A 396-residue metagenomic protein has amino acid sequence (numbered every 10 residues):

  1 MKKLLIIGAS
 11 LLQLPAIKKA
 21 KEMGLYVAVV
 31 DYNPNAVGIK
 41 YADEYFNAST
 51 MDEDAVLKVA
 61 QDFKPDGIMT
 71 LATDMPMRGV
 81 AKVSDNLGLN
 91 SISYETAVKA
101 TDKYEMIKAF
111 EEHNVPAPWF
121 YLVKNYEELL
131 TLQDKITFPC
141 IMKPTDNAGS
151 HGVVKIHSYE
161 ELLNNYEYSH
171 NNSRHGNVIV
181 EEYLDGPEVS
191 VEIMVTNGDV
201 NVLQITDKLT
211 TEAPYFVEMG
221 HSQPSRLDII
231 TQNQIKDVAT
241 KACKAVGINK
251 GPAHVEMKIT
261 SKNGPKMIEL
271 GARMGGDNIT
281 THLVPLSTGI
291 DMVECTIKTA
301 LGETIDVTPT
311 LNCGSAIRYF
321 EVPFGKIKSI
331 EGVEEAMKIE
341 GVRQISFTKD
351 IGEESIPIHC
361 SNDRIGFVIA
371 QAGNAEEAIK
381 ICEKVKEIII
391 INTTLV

Functional and structural regions predicted by a protein language model:
M1-T96, E127, I305, V322 (+2 more regions): ATP-binding N-terminal substructure of ATP-dependent carboxylate-amine bond-forming enzymes
L5, T101-I179, D185, N197 (+3 more regions): Active-site nucleotide/adenylate-binding loops and adjacent lid/helix of ATP-dependent enzymes
S150, G271-S287, I351: Glycine-rich phosphate/pyrophosphate-binding beta-alpha loops
V154, E182, P285, I365-A372: Short, well-ordered beta-strand elements within core beta-sheets of diverse protein domains
H157-S158, I193, F320-P323, V368-G373: Short beta-strand-to-loop capping motifs
S169-N177, E182-S225, N233-M267, G271-T280 (+2 more regions): Phosphate-binding core of ATP-grasp and ATP-grasp-like enzymes
K266-M267, K338-E354: A structural supersecondary motif
T304-G341: A glycine-rich beta-turn/hairpin centered on an aromatic-Pro dipeptide
